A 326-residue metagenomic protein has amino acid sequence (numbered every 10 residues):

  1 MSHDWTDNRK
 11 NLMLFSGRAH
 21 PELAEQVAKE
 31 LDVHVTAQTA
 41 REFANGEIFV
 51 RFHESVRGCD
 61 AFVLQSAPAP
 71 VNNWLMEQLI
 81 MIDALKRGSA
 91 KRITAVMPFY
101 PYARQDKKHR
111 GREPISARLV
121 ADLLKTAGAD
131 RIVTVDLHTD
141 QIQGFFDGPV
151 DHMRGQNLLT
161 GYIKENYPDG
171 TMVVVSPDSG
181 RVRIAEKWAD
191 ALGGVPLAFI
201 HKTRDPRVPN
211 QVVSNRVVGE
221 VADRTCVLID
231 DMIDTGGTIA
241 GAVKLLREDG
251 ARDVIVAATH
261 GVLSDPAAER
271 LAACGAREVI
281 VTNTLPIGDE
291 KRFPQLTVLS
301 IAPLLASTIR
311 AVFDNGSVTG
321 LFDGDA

Functional and structural regions predicted by a protein language model:
M1-A326: PRPP-associated nucleotide enzymes
